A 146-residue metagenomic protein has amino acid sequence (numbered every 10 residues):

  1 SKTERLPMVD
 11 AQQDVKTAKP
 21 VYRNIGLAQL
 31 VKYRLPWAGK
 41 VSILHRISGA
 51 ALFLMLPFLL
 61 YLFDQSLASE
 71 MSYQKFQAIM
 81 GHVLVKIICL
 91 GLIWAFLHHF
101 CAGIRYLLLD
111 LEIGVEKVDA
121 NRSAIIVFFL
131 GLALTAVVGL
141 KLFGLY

Functional and structural regions predicted by a protein language model:
S1-Y146: Membrane-embedded alpha-helical bundles that constitute the cytochrome b-like, heme-associated redox core of multi-pass
